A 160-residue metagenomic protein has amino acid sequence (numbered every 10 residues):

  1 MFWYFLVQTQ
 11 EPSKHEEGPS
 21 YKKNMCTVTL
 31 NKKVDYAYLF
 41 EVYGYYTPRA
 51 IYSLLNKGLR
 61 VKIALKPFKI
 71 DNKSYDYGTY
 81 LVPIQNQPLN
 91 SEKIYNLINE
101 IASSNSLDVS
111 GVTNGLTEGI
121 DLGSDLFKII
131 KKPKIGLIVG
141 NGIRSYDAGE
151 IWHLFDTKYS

Functional and structural regions predicted by a protein language model:
M1-S160: Intrinsic-disorder/low-complexity accessory segments
